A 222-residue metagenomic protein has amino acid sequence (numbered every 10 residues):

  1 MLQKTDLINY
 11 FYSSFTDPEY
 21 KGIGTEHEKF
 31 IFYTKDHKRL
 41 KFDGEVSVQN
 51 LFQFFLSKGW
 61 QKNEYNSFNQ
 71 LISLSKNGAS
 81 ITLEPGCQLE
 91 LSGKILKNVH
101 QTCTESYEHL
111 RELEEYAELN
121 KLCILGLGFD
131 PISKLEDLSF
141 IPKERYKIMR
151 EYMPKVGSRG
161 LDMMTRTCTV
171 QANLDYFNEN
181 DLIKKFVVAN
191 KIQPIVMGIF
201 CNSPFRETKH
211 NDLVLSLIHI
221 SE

Functional and structural regions predicted by a protein language model:
M1-G157, R166: Terminal catalytic/cofactor-binding subdomain
K41, C103, K184, C201 (+1 more regions): Short linear functional motifs in flexible/disordered or boundary regions
L119-G126, P194-S216: Flexible helix-coil linker/hinge segments at domain or subdomain boundaries
I141-N202: Internal, well-ordered domain-core segments that constitute the primary functional module of diverse proteins
S216-E222: Residue-level detector of conserved catalytic or cofactor/ligand-binding positions in enzyme active sites
